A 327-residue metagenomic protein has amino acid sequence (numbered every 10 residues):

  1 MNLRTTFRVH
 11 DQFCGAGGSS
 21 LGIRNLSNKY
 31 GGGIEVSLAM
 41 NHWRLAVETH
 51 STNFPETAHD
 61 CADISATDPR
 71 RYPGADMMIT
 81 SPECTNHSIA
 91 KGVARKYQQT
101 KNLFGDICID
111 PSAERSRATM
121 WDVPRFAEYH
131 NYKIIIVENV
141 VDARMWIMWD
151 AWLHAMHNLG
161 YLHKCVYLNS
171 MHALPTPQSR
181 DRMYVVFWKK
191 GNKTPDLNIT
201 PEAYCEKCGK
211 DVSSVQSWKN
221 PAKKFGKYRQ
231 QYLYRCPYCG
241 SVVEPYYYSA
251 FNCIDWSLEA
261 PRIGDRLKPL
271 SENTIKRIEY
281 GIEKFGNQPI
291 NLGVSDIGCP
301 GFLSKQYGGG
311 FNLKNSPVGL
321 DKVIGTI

Functional and structural regions predicted by a protein language model:
M1-I327: Conserved active-site and SAM-binding loop architecture of S-adenosyl-L-methionine-dependent nucleic-acid
